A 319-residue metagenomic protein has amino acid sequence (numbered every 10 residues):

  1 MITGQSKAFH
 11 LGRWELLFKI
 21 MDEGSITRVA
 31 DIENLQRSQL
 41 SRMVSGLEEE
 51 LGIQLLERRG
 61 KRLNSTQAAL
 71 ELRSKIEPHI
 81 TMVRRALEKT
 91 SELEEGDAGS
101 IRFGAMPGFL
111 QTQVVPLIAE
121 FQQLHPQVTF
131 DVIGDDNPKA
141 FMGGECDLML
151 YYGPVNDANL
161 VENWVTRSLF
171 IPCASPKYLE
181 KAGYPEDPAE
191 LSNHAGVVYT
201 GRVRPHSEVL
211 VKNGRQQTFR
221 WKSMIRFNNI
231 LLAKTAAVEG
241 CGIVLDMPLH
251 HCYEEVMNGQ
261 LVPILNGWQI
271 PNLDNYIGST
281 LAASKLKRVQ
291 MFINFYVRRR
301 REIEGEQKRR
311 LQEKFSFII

Functional and structural regions predicted by a protein language model:
M1-K7, S74, C252-N258, W268-I319: C-terminal effector-binding regulatory domain of bacterial HTH transcription factors
F18-N34: Short helix-boundary/capping micro-motifs
Q36, M43-G46, L117: Residues within the DNA-recognition helix of helix-turn-helix
E48-Q67: A short LG(V/I)-centered, amphipathic sequence patch enriched for acidic residue(s) preceding the LG motif
G60-L63, L70, T81-G104: Short helix-loop hinge/linker segments at domain boundaries
G99-A158, R309: Central regulatory/effector-binding core of bacterial HTH transcription factors
I133-R226: Acidic, Gly/Pro-rich loop/turn segments at junctions of secondary structure
T218-P263, Q269-I270, K285: Hydrophobic hinge/microswitch elements
